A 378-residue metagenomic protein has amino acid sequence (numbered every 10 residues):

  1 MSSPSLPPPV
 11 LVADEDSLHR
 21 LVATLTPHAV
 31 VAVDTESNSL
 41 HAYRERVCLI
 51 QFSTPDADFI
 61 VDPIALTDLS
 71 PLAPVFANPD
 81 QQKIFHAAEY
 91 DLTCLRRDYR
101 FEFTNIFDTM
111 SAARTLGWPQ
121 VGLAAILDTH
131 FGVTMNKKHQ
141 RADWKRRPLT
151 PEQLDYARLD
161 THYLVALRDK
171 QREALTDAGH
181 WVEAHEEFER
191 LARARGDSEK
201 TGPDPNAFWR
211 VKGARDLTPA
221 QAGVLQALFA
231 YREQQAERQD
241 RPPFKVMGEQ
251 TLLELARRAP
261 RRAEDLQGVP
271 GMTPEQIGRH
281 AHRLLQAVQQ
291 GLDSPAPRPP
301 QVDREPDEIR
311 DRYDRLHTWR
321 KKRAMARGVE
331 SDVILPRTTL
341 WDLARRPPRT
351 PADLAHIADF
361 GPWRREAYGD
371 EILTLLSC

Functional and structural regions predicted by a protein language model:
M1-V31, T35: N-terminal accessory regions of nucleic-acid-interacting proteins
P7-P9, Q51, P55-V165, D169-R172: Active-site-proximal helix-loop-helix substrate-binding element of RNase H-like nuclease domains
D14, A87-A88, G248, P336: Helix N-cap/beta->alpha junction signal
A32, H41, L49-F52: Non-catalytic, usually N-terminal nucleic-acid engagement modules in DNA/RNA processing proteins
E36-N38, A112, G271-T273: Short beta-turn/strand-loop junction motif enriched in small, turn-promoting residues
R44-R46, P347: A short, glycine/Asx- and small/polar-enriched loop/turn that sits immediately N-terminal to a beta-strand
P151, L167-C378: Accessory DNA-binding and partner-docking regions appended to nucleic-acid-acting proteins, especially the terminal
